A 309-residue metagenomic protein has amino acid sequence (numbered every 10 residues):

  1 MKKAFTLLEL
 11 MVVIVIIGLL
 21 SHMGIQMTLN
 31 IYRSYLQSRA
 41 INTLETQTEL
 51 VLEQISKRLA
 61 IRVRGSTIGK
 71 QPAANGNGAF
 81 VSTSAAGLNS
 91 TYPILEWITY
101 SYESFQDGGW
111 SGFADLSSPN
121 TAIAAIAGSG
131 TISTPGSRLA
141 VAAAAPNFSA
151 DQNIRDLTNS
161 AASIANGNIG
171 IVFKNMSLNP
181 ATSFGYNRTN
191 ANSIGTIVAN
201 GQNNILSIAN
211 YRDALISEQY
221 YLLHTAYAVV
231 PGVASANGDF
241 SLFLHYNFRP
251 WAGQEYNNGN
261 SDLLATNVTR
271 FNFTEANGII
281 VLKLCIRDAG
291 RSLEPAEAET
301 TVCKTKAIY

Functional and structural regions predicted by a protein language model:
K2-K3, K57, K70, K174 (+2 more regions): Context-gated lysine
K2-S56, A60: Aliphatic-rich helix starts adjacent to a transmembrane/signal segment
L8, I17-S21, I194-T196, Q202-L206 (+2 more regions): Generic detector of short, locally flexible boundary/turn motifs and exposed helical patches
E9, I17, S34, N42 (+4 more regions): Homeobox/homeodomain signature
I17-L20, L29, Y35, S66-P72 (+2 more regions): Short linear motifs at secondary-structure transitions and domain/linker junctions
R33, K57, I61-G65, L284-C285 (+1 more regions): Short helix-loop boundary/capping segments at the starts of domains
R39-F243: Extracytoplasmic beta-strand-rich oligomerization domains located immediately C-terminal to a leader/signal peptide
S193-G195, Y211, I216-Y309: Short linear sequence signals and composition-biased patches located at protein termini or domain-edge surfaces
